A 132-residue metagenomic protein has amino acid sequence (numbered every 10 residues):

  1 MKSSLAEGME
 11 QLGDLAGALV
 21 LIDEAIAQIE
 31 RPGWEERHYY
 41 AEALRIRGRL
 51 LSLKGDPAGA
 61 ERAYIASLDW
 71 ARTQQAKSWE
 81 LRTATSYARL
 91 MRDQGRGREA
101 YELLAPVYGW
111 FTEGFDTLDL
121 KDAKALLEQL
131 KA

Functional and structural regions predicted by a protein language model:
M1-A132: Helix-coil-helix junctions within alpha-helical repeat/solenoid scaffolds
